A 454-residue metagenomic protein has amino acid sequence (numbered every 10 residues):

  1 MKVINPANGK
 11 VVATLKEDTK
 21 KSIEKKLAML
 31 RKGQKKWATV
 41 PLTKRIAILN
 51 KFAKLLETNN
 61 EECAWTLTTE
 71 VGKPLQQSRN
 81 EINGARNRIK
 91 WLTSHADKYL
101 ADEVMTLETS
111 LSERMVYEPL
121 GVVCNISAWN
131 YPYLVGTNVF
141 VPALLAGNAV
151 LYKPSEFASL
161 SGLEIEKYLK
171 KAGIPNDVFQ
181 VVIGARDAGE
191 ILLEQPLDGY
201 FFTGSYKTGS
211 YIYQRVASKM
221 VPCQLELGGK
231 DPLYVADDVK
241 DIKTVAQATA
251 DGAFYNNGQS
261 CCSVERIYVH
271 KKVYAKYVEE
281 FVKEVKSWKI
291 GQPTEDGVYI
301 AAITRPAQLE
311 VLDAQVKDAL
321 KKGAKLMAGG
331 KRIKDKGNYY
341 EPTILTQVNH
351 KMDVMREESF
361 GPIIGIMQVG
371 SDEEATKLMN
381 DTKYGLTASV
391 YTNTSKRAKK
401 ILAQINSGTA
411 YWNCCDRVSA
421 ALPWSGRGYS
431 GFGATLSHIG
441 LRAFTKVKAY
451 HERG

Functional and structural regions predicted by a protein language model:
M1-L111: N-terminal Rossmann-like NAD(P)+-binding subdomain of aldehyde/semialdehyde dehydrogenases
P6, K20-I23, L42, N60 (+5 more regions): Residues at or immediately preceding the N-termini of alpha-helices
N8-T14, K289, R332, Y339-G454: Conserved C-terminal structural/oligomerization subdomain of aldehyde/semialdehyde dehydrogenase
G9, R45, L67, I89 (+9 more regions): Residue-level signal for inorganic ion chemistry
V11-D18, G33-T39, N125, Y234-V235 (+5 more regions): Short, well-ordered beta-strand elements within core beta-sheets of diverse protein domains
Q34, A38, A53-L56, N60 (+18 more regions): Structural signal for hydrophobic packing residues in well-ordered secondary-structure cores of soluble enzyme domains
V104-T244, V369: Rossmann-like NAD(P) dinucleotide-binding subdomain of oxidoreductase/dehydrogenase enzymes
K207-N349, W412: ALDH superfamily catalytic-core signature
